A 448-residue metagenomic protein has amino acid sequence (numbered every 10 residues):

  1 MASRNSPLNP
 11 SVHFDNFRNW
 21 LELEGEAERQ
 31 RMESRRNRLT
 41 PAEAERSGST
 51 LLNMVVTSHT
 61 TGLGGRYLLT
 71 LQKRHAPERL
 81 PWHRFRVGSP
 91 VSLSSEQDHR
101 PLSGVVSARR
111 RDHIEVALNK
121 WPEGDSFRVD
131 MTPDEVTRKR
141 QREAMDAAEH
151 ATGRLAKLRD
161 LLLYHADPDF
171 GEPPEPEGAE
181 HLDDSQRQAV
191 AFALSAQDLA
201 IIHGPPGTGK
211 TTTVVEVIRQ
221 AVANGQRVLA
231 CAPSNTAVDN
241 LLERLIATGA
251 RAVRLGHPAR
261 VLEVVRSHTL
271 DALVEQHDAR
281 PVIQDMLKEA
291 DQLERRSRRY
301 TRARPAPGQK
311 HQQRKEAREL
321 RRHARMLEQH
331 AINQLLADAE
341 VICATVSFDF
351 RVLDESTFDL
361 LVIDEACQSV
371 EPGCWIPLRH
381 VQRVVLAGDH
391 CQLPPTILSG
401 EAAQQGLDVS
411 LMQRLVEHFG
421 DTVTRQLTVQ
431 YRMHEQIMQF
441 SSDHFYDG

Functional and structural regions predicted by a protein language model:
M1-R86: A helicase ATPase "motif cassette" and its flanking acidic/Ser/Thr-rich regulatory loops
S3-N16, E78-A191, A247, V265-K288 (+2 more regions): Pre-ATPase regulatory/linker segments immediately N-terminal to the P-loop/RecA-like helicase/translocase core
P173-P174, R219, R227, C231 (+2 more regions): Conserved P-loop NTPase motor core of helicases/translocases
S185, A196-I202, G225-Q226, E340 (+1 more regions): Pre-Walker A (Motif I) flank of P-loop NTPase domains
G204, H257, E365: The Walker A (P-loop) glycine that initiates the GxxxxGKT/S ATP-binding motif of P-loop NTPases
G209: Conserved glycine(s) of the Walker
T213, V217, A237: Hydrophobic positions on the alpha1 helix immediately C-terminal to the Walker A/P-loop
N224-Q226, S234, T248, S347-G448: Conserved helicase motor core of SF1/SF2 NTP-dependent helicases
